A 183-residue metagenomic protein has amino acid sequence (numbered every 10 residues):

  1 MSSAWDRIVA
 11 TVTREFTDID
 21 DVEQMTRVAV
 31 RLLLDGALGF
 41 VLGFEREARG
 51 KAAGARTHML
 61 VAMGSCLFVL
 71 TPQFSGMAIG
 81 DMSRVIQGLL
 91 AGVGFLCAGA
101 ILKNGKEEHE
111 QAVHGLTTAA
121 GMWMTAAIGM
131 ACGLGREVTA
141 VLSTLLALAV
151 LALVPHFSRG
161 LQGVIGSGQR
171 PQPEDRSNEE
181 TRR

Functional and structural regions predicted by a protein language model:
M1-V85, L134, A140, L153-G160 (+2 more regions): Alpha-helical transmembrane segments and their membrane-interface boundaries that form or gate the permeation pathway
E15-T17, N104-Q111, G166-Q169: Short helix-coil transition/hinge motifs at the ends and kinks of transmembrane helices, capturing the brief
L42, G121-G129: Hydrophobic, membrane-inserted alpha-helices
A52-T57, K106-T117: Short, amphipathic, aromatic/basic-enriched membrane-interface segments that mark the entry/exit of transmembrane
M59-A62, H114-M124: Short hydrophobic alpha-helical membrane-embedded segments
P72-G80, A100-H109: Transmembrane alpha-helix boundary signature
D81-L96, A100: Alpha-helical transmembrane-segment detector that highlights a single hydrophobic TM helix and its immediate
G92-C97, L146-H156: Alpha-helical transmembrane segments and their membrane-interface exit regions
